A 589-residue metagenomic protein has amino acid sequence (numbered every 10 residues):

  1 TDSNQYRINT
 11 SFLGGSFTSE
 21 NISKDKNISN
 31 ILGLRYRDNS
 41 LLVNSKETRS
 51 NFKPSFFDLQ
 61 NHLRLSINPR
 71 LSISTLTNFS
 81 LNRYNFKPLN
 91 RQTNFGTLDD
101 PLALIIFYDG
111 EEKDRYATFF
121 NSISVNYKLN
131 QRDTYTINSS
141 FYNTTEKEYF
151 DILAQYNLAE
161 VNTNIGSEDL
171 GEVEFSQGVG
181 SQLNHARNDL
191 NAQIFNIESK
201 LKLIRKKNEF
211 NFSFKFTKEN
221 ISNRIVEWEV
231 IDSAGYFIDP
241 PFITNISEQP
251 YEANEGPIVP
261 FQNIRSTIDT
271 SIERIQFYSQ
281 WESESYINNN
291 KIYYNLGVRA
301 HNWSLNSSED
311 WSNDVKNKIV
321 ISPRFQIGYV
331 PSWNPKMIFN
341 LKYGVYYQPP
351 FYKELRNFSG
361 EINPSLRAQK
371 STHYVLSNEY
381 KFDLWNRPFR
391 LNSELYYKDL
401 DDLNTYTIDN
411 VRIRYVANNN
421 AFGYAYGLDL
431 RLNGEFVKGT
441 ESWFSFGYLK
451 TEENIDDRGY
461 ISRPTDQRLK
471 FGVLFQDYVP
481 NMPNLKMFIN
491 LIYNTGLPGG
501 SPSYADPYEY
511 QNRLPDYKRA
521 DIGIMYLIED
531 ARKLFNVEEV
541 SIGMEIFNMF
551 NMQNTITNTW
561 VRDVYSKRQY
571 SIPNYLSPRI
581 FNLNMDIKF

Functional and structural regions predicted by a protein language model:
D2-Q5, S23-I28, P69-R70, K128-T134 (+7 more regions): Short loop/turn motifs that connect adjacent beta-strands in outer-membrane beta-barrel proteins
R7-D38, R49-P88, E112-I137, P323: Transmembrane beta-barrel wall of Gram-negative outer-membrane proteins
F12-G14, S23, Y36-S40, F79-R83 (+13 more regions): Transmembrane beta-strands of outer-membrane beta-barrel pores
S66-L81, E111-S308, N392-L395, W443: Face-selective signature of the C-terminal outer-membrane beta-barrel domain
T136-S140, K147-E148, S332, N340 (+5 more regions): Membrane-embedded beta-barrel scaffold of Gram-negative outer-membrane proteins
L190-I194, K207, K215-T217, I264-K398 (+1 more regions): Structural signature of Gram-negative outer-membrane beta-barrels, strongest in the C-terminal barrel of TonB-dependent
I287-I292, Y397-D399, N418-S501, D586: Gram-negative outer-membrane beta-barrel transporters
D401, G439-S442, I492-P502, Y526-F589: C-terminal beta-signal and adjacent terminal beta-strands/loops of Gram-negative outer-membrane beta-barrel proteins
